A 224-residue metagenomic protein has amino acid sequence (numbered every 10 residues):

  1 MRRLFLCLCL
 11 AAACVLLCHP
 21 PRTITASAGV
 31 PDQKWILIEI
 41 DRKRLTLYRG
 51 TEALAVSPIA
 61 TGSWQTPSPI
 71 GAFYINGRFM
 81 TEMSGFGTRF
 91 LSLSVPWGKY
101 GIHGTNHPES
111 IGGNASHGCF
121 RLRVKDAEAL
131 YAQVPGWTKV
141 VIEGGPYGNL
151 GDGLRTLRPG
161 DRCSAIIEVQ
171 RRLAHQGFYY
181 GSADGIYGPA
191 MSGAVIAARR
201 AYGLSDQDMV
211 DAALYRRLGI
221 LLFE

Functional and structural regions predicted by a protein language model:
M1-L4: Positively charged n-region of N-terminal signal peptides that target proteins for export
C7-L16: Bacterial N-terminal signal peptides
P20-I70, N76-E82, F86-F90, D161 (+2 more regions): Cell wall/extracellular polymer interaction/catalysis modules
S27-P31, P67-I70, F79-G181, S205 (+1 more regions): Exported/periplasmic cell-wall-interacting domains
G185, D208: Acidic, glycine-anchored loop motifs typical of Ca2+
V195, R199: Conserved hydrophobic/aromatic packing and binding residues within compact polymer-binding modules
